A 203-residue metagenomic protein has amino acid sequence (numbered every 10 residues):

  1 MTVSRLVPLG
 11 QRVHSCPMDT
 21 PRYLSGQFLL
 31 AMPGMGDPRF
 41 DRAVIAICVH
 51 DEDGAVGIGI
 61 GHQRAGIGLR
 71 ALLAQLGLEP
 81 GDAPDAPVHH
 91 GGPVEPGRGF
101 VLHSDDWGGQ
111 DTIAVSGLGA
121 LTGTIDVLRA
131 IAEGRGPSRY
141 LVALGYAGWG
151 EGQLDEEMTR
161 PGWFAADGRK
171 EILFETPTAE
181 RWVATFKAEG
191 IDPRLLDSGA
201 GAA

Functional and structural regions predicted by a protein language model:
L6-A203: A short aromatic-anchored loop/beta-hairpin motif
